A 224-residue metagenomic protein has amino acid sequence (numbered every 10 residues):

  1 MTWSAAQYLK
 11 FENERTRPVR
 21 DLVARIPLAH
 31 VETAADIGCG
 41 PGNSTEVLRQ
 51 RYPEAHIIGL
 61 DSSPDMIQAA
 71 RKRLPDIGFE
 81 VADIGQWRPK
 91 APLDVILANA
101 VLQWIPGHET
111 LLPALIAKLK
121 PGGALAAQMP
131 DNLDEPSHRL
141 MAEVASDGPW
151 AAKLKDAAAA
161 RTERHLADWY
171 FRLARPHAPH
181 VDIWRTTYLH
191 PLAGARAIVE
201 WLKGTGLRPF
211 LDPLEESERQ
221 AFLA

Functional and structural regions predicted by a protein language model:
M1-N13: Class I SAM-dependent methyltransferase Rossmann-like catalytic core, especially the SAM/SAH-binding loop
W3-S4, H177, V181-A224: C-terminal helical/coil "lid" or tail adjacent to the Rossmann-like core of SAM-dependent
E14-E32, V47: Conserved alpha-helix/loop element of class I SAM-dependent methyltransferases that forms part of the SAM/SAH-binding
T33-I37, P41-W87: Class I SAM-dependent methyltransferase SAM/SAH-binding core
R88-I96: A short acidic, Gly/Pro-enriched loop at the edge of an enzyme's catalytic core that lines a small-molecule cofactor
V95-E109, D131: A short SAM/SAH-binding and catalytic strip from SAM-dependent methyltransferases
I105-P106, L119-P121: Helix-to-beta-strand junctions that scaffold the AdoMet/dcAdoMet cofactor pocket in Class I SAM-dependent enzymes
E109, I116, A124-A193, E215: Conserved catalytic/acceptor-binding region of the Class I
